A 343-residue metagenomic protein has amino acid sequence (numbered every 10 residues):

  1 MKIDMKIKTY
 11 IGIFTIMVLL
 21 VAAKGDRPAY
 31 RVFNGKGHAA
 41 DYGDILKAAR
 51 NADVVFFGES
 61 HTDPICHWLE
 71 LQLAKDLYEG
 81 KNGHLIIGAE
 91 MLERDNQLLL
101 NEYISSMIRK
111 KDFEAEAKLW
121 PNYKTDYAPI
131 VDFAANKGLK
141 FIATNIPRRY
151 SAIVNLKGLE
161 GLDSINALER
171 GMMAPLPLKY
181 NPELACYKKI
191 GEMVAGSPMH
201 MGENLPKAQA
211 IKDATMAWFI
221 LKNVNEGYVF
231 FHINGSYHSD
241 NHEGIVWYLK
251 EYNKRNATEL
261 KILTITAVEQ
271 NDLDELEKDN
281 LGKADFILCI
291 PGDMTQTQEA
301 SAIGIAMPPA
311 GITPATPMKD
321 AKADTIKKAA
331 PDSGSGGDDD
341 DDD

Functional and structural regions predicted by a protein language model:
M1-K2, D340: Short hotspots in intrinsically disordered terminal tails
K2-I11: Bacterial N-terminal signal peptides that target proteins for export
I11-I13, A329: Composition-driven detection of intrinsically disordered, low-complexity segments
F14-A23: Hydrophobic h-region of N-terminal signal peptides that target proteins for export in Gram-negative bacteria
A22-D343: Compositional signal for N-terminal targeting/processing segments
